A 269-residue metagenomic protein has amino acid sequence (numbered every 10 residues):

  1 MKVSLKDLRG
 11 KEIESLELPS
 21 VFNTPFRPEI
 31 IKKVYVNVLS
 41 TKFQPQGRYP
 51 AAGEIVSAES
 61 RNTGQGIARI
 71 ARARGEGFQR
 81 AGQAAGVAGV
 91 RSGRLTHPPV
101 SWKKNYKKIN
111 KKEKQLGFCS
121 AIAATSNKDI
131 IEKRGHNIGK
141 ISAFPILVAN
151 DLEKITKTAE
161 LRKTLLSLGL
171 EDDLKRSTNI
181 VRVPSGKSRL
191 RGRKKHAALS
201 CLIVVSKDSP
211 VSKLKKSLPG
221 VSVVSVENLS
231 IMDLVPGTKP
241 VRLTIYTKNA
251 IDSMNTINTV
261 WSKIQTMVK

Functional and structural regions predicted by a protein language model:
M1-D7, K11-E12, V260-K269: Intrinsically disordered, compositionally biased charged tails
D7, S20, K248: Pocket-edge structural micro-motifs
E14-N150, I155-A198: Basic, glycine/proline-rich low-complexity segments that contact nucleic acids
K128-R134, I146-K269: RNase H-like, two-metal
